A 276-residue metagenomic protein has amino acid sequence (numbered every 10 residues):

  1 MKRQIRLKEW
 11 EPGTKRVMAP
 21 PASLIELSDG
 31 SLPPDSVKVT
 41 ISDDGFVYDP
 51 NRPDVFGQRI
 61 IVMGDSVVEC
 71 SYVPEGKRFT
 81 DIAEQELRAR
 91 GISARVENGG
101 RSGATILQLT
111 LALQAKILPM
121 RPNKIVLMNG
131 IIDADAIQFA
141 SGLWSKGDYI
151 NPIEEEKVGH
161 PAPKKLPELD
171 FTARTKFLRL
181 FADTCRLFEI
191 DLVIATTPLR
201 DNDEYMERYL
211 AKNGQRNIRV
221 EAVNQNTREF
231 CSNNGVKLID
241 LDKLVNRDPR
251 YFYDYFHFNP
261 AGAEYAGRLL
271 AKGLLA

Functional and structural regions predicted by a protein language model:
M1-I61, P74, M120-N123: N-terminal secretory targeting modules
P34, K237, F252-A276: Histidine-centered active-site loop/cap adjacent to the catalytic His in serine esterases/O-acetyl transfer systems
V47-R121: Membrane-embedded segments
Q58, I92-A94, R121-I125, R186-L192 (+1 more regions): Loop/turn elements at helix/coil->beta-strand transitions in domains of secreted/extracellular proteins
N98-S102, G130, T196-P198, D240-K243: Residue-level recognition of beta-strand->loop/alpha-helix junctions
I106, T110, F171, T175 (+1 more regions): Short, amphipathic alpha-helical "lid/cap" segments that border enzyme active or binding sites
N129-R228, N246-P249: Serine-dependent acyl-ester chemistry module
